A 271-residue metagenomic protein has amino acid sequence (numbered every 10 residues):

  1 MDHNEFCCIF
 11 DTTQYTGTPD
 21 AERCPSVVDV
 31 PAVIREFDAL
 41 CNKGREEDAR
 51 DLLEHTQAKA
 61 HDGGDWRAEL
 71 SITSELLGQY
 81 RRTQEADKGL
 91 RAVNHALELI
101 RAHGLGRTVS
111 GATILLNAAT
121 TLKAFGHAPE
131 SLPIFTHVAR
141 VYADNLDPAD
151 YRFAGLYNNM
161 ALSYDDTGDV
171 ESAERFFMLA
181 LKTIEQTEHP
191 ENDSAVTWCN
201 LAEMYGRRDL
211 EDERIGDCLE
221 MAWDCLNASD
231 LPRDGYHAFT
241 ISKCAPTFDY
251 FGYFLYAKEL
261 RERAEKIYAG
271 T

Functional and structural regions predicted by a protein language model:
M1-E85, H103, T271: Flexible inter-repeat linkers and adjacent short helices within tandem amphipathic alpha-helical repeat scaffolds
R23-C24, K43, H61-D65, A102-G106 (+4 more regions): Short coil/turn linkers that connect adjacent helices within long alpha-helical scaffolds, especially alpha-solenoid
D29, D62, A68-E69, G104 (+7 more regions): Residues that mark the junctions of alpha-helical repeat units in TPR/alpha-solenoid scaffolds
P31-N42, S71-R82, V109-A124, Y151-D166 (+2 more regions): Conserved alpha-helical positions within TPR/SEL1-like repeat arrays
E46, W66, A86, A128 (+4 more regions): TPR-repeat structural position
E54-K59, H95-A102, T136-D144, M178-Q186 (+2 more regions): Amphipathic alpha-helical segments of tetratricopeptide repeats
R175-M178, K182, G216-D224, F248-G270: TPR/TPR-like (Sel1-like) alpha-helical repeat modules
